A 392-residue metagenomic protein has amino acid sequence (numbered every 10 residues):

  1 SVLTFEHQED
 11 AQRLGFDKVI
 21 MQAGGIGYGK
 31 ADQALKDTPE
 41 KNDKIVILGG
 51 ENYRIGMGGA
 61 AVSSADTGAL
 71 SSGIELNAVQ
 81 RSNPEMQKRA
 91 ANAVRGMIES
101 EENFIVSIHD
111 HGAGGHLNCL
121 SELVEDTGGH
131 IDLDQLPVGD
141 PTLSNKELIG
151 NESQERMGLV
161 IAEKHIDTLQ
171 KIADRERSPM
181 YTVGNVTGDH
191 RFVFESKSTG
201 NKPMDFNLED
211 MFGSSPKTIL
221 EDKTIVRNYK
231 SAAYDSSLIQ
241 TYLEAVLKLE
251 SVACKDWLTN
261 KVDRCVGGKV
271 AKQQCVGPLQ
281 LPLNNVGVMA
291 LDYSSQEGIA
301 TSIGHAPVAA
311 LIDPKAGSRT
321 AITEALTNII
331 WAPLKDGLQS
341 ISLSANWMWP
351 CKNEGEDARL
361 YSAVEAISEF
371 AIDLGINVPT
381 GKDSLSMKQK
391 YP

Functional and structural regions predicted by a protein language model:
S1-P392: Glycine/proline-enriched, intrinsically flexible loops and inter-domain linkers
